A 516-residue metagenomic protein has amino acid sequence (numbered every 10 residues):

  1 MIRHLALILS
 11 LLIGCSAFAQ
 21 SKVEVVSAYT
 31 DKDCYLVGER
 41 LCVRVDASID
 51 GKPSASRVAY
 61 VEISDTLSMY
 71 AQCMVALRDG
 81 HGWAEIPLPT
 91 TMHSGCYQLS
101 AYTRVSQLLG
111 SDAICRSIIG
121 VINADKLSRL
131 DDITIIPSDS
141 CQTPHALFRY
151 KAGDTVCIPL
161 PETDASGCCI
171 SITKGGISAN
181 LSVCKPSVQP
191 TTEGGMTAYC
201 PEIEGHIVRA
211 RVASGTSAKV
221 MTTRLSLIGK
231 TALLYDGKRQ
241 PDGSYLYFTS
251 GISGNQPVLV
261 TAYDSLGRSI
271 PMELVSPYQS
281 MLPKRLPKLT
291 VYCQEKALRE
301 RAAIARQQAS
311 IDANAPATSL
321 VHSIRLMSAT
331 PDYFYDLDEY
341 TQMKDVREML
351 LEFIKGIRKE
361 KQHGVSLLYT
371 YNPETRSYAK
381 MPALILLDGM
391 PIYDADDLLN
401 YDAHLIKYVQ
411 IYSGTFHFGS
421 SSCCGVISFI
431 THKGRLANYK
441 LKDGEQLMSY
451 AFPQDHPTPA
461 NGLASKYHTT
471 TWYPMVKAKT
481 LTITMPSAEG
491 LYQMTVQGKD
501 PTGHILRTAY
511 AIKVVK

Functional and structural regions predicted by a protein language model:
M1-V23, L160: Bacterial Sec-dependent N-terminal signal peptides
Q20-V25, Y29, C34-A76: Contiguous segments within soluble domain cores/interaction surfaces
K32, L36, S54, P89-S94 (+8 more regions): Surface-exposed, low-complexity/disordered segments and acidic/polar micro-motifs at processing/linker regions
R57, P331, M381-A383, L405-K407 (+1 more regions): Envelope-exposed proteins and targeting segments
V61-D65, I172, L225-L227, L387: Conserved aromatic beta-strand anchor motif in extracellular beta-sandwich/beta-rich domains
A76, G82-P89: Ligand-binding face of N-terminal immunoglobulin V-set domains in extracellular IgSF glycoproteins
E348-I385, F418-G419, C424-T431: Extracytoplasmic beta-strand/coil segments of soluble accessory domains associated with Gram-negative outer-membrane
L368-Y412: Periplasmic plug
